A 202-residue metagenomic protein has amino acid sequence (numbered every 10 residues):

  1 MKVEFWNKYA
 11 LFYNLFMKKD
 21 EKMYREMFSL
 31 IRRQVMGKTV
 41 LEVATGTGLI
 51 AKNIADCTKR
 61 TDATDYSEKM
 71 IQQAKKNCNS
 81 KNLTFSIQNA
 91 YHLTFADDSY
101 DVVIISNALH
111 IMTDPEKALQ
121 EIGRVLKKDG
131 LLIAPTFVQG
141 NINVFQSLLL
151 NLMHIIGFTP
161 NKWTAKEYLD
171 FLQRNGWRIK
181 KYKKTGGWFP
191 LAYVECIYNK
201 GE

Functional and structural regions predicted by a protein language model:
M1-V35, L49, Q73, N77 (+3 more regions): Conserved class I S-adenosyl-L-methionine
F16-D20, I133-P190: C-terminal alpha-helical "lid/dimerization" subdomain adjacent to the S-adenosyl-L-methionine
I31, I54, I122: Class I S-adenosylmethionine-dependent transferase superfamily signal
L41, T45-H92: Class I SAM-dependent methyltransferase SAM/SAH-binding core
Y91-V102: A short acidic, Gly/Pro-enriched loop at the edge of an enzyme's catalytic core that lines a small-molecule cofactor
V102-D114: A short SAM/SAH-binding and catalytic strip from SAM-dependent methyltransferases
E116-K128: A short glycine-rich, Lys/Arg-flanked "PGG" loop and its adjoining helix->strand segment in the class I
V194-E202: C-terminal lobe and adjacent flexible extensions of AdoMet/dcAdoMet transferase-like proteins
